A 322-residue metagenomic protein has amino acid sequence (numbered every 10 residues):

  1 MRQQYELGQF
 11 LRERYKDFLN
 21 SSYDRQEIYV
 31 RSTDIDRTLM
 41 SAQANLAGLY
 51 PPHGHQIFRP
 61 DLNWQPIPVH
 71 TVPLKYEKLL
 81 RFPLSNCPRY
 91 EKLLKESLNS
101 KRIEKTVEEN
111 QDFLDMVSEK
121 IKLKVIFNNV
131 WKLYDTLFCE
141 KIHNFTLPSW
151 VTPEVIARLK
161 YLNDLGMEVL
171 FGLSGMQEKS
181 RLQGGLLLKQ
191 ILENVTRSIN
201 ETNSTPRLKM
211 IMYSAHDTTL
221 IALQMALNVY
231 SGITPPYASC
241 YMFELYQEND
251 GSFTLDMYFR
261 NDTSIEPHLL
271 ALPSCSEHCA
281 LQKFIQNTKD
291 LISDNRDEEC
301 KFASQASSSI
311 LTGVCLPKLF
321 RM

Functional and structural regions predicted by a protein language model:
M1-Y29, T33-M322: Signature for phosphate-centric chemistry
